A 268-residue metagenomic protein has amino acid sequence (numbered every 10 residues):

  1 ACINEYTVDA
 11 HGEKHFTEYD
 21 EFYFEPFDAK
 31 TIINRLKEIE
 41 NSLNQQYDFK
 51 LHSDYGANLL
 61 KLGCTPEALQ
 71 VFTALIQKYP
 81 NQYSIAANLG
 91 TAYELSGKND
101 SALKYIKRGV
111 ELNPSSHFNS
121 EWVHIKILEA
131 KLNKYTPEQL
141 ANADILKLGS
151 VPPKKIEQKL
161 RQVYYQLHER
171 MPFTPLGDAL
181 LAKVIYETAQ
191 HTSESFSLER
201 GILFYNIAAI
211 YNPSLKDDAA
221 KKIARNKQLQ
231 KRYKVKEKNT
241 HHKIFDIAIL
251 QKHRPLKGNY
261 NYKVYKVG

Functional and structural regions predicted by a protein language model:
A1-H52, Y265-G268: N-terminal leader/linker segments that initiate helical-solenoid repeat arrays
F27, I127-D144, R225-G258: Alpha-helical linker/edge segments of TPR/alpha-solenoid repeat scaffolds and analogous pre-/post-domain helices
K50, E67, S84, S120 (+2 more regions): Start-of-helix register in tetratricopeptide repeats
L59, Y93, E129, I185 (+1 more regions): Residue at a conserved register position within TPR or TPR-like alpha-solenoid repeats
